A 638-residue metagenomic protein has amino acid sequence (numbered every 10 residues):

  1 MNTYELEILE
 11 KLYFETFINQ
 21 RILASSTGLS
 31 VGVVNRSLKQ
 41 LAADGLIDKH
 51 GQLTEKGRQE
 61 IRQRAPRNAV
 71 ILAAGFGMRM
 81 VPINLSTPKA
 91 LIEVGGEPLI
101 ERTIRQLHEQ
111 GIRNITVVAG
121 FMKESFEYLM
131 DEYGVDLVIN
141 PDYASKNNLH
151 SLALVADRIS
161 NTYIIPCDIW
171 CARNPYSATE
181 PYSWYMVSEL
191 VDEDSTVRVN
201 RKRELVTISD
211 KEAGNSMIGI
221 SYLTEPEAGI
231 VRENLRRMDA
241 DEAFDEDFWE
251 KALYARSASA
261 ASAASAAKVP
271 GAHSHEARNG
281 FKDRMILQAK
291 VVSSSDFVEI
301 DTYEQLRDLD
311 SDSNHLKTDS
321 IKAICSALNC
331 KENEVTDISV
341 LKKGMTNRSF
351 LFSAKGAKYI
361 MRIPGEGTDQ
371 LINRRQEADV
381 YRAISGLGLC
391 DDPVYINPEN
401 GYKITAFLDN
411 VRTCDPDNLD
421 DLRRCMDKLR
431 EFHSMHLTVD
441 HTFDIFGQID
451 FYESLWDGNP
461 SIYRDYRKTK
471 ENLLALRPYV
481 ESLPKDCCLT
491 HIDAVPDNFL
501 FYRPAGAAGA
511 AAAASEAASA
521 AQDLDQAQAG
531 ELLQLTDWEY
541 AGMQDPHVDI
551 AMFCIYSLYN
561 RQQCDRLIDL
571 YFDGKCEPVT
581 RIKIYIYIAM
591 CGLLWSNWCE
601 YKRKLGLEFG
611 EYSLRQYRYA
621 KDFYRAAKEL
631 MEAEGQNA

Functional and structural regions predicted by a protein language model:
E7, A172-L253, S259, A267-H275: Conserved core of the sugar-phosphate nucleotidyltransferase
L9-E15, Q20-I22, S26-T27, L53 (+1 more regions): N-terminal glycine-rich phosphate-binding loop and ensuing alpha1 helix
F126-T196: Conserved beta-loop-beta/alpha segment of the NTase-like Rossmann-fold superfamily that binds/positions NTPs
L205, Y254, R278, I286-D392 (+4 more regions): Conserved NTP-binding catalytic cores of kinases and kinase-like/nucleotidyltransferase enzymes across multiple kinase
D310, H315-T318, N597-A638: ATP/Mg2+ or Mg2+-diphosphate-binding catalytic cores that bind nucleotide phosphates or diphosphates via glycine-rich
D319-E334, L437-I492, P496-P504: An alpha-helical support segment within catalytic cores of ATP-dependent transferases
V340-F446, P460-K468, S482: ATP-binding pocket architecture of kinase catalytic cores
H547-C576, M590-L607: Active-site activation/catalytic loop segments of kinase-like enzymes and analogous catalytic loops in related
